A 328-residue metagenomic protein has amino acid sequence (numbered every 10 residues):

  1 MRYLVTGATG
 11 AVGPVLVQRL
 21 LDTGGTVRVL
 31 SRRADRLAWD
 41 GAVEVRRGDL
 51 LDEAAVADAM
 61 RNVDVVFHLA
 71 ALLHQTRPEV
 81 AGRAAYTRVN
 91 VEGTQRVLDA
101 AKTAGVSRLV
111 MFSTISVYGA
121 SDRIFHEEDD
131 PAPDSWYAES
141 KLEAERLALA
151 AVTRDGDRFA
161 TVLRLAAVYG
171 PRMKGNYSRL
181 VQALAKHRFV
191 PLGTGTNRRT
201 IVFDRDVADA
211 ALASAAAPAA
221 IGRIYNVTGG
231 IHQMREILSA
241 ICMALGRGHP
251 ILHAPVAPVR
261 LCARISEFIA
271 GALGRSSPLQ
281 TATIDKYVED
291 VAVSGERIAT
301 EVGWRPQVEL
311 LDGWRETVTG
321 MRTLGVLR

Functional and structural regions predicted by a protein language model:
Y3-T23: N-terminal Rossmann NAD(P)H-binding glycine-rich loop of SDR-like oxidoreductase domains
R36-W39, R47-E92, R96, A100: NAD(P)H-binding glycine-rich loop region in Rossmannoid oxidoreductase-like domains and their noncatalytic homologs
T87-T94, V110, S140-K141, T200: Short alpha-helix in the Rossmann-fold core of NAD(P)-dependent oxidoreductases
E92-W136: Conserved Rossmann-fold NAD(P)-dependent oxidoreductase catalytic core, especially the SDR/UDP-sugar
R96, M173-R179, G193-A215, G222-R223 (+1 more regions): Substrate-positioning beta->alpha
Y118-G119, R158-S178: Flexible, glycine-rich beta-alpha linker
S135-T161: Active-site Tyr-X1-5-Lys
A213-L279, G295, L311-R328: Mid/C-terminal beta-alpha module of Rossmann-like enzyme folds, strongest in SDR-family dehydrogenases/epimerases
